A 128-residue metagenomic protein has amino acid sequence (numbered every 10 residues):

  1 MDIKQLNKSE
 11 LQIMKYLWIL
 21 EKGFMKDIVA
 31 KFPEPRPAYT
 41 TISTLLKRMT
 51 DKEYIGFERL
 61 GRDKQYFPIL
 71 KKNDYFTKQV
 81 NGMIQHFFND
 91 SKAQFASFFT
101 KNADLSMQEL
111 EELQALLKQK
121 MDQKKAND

Functional and structural regions predicted by a protein language model:
M1, K78, K101-D128: C-terminal regulatory/oligomerization modules of transcriptional regulators
I3-S9, L60-Q79: Short, cationic-aromatic polyanion-contact patches
L11-Y16, D27: Pre-recognition alpha-helix immediately N-terminal to the DNA-recognition helix within helix-turn-helix or winged-helix
L17-E21: Short helix-capping/hinge SLiMs at alpha-helix to coil transitions
K22-F32: Short acidic, hydrophobic short linear motifs in intrinsically disordered regions
S43-K47: Short, hydrophobic-biased segments on the C-terminal half of alpha helices that form "recognition helices"
E53: Glycine-centered, phosphate/nucleic-acid-interacting loop/turn motifs that mediate DNA/RNA or nucleotide
K71-A96: Conserved segment of winged-helix/HTH DNA-binding domains
